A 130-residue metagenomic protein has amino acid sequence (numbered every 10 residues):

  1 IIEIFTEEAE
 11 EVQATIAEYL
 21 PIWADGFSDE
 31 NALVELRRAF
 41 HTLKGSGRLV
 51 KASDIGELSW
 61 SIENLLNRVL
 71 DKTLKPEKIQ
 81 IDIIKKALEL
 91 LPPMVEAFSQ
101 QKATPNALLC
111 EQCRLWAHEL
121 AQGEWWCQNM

Functional and structural regions predicted by a protein language model:
I1-M130: Non-catalytic helical tethers at domain boundaries
